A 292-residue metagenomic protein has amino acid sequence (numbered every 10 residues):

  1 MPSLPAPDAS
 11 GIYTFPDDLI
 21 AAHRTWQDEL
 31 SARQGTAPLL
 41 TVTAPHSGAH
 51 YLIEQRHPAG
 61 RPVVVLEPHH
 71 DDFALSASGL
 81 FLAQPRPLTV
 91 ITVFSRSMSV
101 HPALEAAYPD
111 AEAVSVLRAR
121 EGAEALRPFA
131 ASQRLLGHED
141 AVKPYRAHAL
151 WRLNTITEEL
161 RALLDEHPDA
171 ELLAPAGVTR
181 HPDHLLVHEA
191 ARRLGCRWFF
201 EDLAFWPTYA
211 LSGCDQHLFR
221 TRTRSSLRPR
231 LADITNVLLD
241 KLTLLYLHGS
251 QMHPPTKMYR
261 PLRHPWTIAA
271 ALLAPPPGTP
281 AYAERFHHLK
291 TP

Functional and structural regions predicted by a protein language model:
P2-H57, R120-W151, W198, L203-P292: The feature marks non-catalytic terminal segments
P2-R193: Active-site beta-strand->loop->alpha-helix modules in alpha/beta enzyme cores, enriched in Gly/His/Asp(Glu)
